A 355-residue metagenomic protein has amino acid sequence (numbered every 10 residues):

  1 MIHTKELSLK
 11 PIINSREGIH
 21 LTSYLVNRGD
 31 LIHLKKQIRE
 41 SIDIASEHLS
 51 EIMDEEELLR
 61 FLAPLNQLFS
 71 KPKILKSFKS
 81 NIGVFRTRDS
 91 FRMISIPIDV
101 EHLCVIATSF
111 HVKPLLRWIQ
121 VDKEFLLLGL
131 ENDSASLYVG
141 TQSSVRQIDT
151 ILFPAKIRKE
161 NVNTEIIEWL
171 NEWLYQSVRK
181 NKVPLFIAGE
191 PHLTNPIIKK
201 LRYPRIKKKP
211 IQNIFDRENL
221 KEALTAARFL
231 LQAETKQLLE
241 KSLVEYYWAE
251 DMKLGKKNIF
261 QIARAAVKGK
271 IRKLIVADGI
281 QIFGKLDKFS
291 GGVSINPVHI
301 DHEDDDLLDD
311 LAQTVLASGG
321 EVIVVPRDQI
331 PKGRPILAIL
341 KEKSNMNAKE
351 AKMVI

Functional and structural regions predicted by a protein language model:
M1-I355: Terminal alpha-helical anchor/extension segments at protein ends
